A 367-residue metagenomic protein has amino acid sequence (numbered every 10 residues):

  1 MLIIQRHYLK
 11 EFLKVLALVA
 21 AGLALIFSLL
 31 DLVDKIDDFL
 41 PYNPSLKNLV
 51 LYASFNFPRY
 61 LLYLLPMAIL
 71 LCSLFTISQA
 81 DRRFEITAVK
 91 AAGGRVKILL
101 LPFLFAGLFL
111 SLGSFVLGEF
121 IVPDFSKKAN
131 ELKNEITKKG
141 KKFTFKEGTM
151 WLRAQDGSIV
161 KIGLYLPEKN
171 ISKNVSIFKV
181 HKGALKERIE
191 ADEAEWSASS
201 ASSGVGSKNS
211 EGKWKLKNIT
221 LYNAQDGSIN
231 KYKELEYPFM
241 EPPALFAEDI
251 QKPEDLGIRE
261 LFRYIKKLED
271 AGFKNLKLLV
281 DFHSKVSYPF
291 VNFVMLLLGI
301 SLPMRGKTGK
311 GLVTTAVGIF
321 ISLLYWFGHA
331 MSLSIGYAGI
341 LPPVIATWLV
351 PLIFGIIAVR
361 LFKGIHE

Functional and structural regions predicted by a protein language model:
M1-Q155, P167, G227, E236 (+1 more regions): Transmembrane alpha-helices
A154-A198, W214-N218: Structural signature for solvent-exposed beta-strand/loop edge elements and short helix-capping sites, enriched
A184-I189, N223-K233: A short, polar/proline- and glycine-enriched secondary-structure boundary/capping micro-motif
S200-G206: Short Gly/Ser/Thr- and charged-rich N-terminal loops/segments that act as flexible capping/hinge elements
K208-E211: Intrinsically disordered, low-complexity polyampholyte segments enriched for Lys and acidic residues
